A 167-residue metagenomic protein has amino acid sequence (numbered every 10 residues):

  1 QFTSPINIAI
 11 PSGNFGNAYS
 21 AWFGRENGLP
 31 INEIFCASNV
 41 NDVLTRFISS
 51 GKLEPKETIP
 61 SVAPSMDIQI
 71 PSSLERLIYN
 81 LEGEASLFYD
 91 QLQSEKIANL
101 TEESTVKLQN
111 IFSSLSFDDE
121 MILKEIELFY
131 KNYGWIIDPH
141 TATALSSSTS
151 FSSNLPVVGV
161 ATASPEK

Functional and structural regions predicted by a protein language model:
Q1-K167: PLP-dependent amino-acid enzyme catalytic core
